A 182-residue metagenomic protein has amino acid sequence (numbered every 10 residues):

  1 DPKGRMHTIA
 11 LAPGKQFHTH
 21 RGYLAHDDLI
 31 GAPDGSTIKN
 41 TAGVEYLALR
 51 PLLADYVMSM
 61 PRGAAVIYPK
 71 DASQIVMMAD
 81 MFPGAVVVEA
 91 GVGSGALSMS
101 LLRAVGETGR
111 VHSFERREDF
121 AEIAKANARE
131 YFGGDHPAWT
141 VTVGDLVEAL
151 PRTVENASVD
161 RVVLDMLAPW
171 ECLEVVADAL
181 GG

Functional and structural regions predicted by a protein language model:
D1-L47: N-terminal auxiliary segments of SAM/dcSAM-dependent transferases
S59-S73: Conserved SAM-binding loop and adjacent beta-strand
M77-F82, A104, F132, E155-N156: Glycine-rich helix-loop-beta junction characteristic of Rossmann-like nucleotide cofactor-binding loops
F82-G93: Conserved class I S-adenosyl-L-methionine
S94-E107: Conserved SAM-binding loop of SAM-dependent methyltransferases across substrates and taxa, primarily the Class I
L102, W170-G181: A short glycine-rich, Lys/Arg-flanked "PGG" loop and its adjoining helix->strand segment in the class I
T108-H112: Short beta-strand element of Class I
F114-P169: S-adenosyl-L-methionine
